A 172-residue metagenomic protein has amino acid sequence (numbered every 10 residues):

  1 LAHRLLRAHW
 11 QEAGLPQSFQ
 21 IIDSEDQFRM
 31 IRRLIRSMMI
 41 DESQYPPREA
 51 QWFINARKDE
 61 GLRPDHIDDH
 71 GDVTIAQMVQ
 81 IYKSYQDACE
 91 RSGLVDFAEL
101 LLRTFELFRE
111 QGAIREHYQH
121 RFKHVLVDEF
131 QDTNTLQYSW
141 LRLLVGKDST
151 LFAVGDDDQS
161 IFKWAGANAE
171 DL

Functional and structural regions predicted by a protein language model:
L1-K58, D65-V73: Conserved P-loop NTPase-based nucleic-acid remodeling module centered on helicase motor cores
D23-D26, I54, G71-L172: Conserved helicase NTPase motor core
D59-E60, R142: Solvent-exposed, charged interface segments at domain starts and junctions
